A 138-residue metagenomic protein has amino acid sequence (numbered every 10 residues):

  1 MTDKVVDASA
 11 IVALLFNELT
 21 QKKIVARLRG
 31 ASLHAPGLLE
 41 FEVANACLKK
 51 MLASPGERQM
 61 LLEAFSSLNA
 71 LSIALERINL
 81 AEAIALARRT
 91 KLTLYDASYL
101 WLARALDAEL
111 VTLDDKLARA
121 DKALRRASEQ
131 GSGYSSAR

Functional and structural regions predicted by a protein language model:
M1-D3, P36, L100-R138: Acidic, PIN/NYN-like endoribonuclease modules and their adjacent C-terminal/linker elements
M1-L38, K50-L62: Short, well-structured N-terminal submotif of metal-dependent ribonuclease cores
S9, A44, K116: Anionic group-transfer/hydrolysis microenvironments
I24-R29, F65-S67, E82-A85: Glycine/charged-rich beta-loop-alpha catalytic/anionic-binding loops adjacent to active sites
L52-S66, K116-A123: Membrane-interacting alpha-helical segments
A70-K116: Active-site neighborhoods of divalent-metal-dependent phosphate/nucleic-acid chemistry enzymes
